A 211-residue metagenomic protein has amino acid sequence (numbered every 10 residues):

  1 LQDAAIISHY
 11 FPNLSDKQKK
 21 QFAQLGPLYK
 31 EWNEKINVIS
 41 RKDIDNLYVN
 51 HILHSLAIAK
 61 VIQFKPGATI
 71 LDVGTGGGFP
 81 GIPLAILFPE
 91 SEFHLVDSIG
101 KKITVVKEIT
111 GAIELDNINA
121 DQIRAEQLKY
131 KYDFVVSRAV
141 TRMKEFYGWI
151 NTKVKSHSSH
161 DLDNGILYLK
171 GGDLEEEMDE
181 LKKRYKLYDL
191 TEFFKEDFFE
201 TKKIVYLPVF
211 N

Functional and structural regions predicted by a protein language model:
Q2-P66, L71, K101-I118: Class I SAM-dependent transferase core
L56-S137, Y147: Conserved SAM/SAH cofactor-binding pocket of Class I
E92, N117-N119, G165, K186-D189: Conserved beta-strand segments of alpha/beta enzyme cores
A139-R142, L174: Short glycine-rich anion-binding loops that position phosphate/pyrophosphate groups of nucleotides and phosphorylated
M143-K153: A short, conserved alpha-helix within the catalytic core of class I
S158-D173: Conserved beta-strand signature within the Rossmann-like core of class I S-adenosyl-L-methionine
D173-N211: Active-site capping/gating segments
